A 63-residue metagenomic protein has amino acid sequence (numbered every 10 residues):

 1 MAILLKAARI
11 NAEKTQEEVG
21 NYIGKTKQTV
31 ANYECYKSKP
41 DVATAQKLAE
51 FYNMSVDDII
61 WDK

Functional and structural regions predicted by a protein language model:
I3-Y22: Short basic helix-loop element that most often maps to the first helix and adjoining turn of HTH DNA-binding modules
L5, Q16, K27, V42-A45: Helix-turn-helix DNA-binding elements, focusing on the entry/boundary residues of the two helices that contact DNA
L5, V19-G20, V30-Y33, I59: Conserved hydrophobic/aromatic packing and binding residues within compact polymer-binding modules
A8-R9, G20, E34-K37, L48: Generic anion/oxyanion-binding catalytic loop in active/binding sites
G24, A43-D58: DNA major-groove recognition helix of helix-turn-helix/homeodomain DNA-binding modules
G24-K39: Recognition helix of helix-turn-helix/homeodomain-like DNA-binding domains that insert into the DNA major groove
D62: Conserved short acidic donor-positioning loop in nucleotide-sugar-dependent glycosyltransferases
